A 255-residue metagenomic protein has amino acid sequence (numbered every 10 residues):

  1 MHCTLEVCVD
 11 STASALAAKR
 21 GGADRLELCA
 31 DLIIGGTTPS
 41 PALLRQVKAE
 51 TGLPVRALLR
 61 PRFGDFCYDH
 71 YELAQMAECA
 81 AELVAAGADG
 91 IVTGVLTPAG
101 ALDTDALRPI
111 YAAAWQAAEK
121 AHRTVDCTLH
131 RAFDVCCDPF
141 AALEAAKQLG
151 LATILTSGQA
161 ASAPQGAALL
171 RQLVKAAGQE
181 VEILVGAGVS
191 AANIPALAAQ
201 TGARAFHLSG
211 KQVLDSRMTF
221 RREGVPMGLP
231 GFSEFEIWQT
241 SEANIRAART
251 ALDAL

Functional and structural regions predicted by a protein language model:
M1-L26, D31-T38: N-terminal pre-domain/capping segments
C3-V9, L26-L28, V55-L59, I91-T93 (+4 more regions): Hydrophobic faces of well-ordered beta-strands that scaffold small-molecule active sites in alpha/beta enzyme cores
D10-G21, C67-A81, D134-L149, L173-K175 (+4 more regions): Catalytic cores of alpha/beta
A13, L32-L53, Y71-Q75, V95-W115 (+5 more regions): Active-site-adjacent beta->alpha loops and helix N-cap segments on the catalytic face of soluble alpha/beta enzymes
R20-L26, T51-P54, G87-G90, A114-Q116 (+5 more regions): Glycine-enriched alpha-helix->loop->beta-strand junction motifs that scaffold or abut catalytic
K48-E82: Short hydrophobic interaction/assembly module
F63, E180-L255: C-terminal alpha-helical cap/extension of soluble enzyme domains
E78-V95: Ordered, amphipathic secondary-structure segments that act as subunit-interaction surfaces in large macromolecular
